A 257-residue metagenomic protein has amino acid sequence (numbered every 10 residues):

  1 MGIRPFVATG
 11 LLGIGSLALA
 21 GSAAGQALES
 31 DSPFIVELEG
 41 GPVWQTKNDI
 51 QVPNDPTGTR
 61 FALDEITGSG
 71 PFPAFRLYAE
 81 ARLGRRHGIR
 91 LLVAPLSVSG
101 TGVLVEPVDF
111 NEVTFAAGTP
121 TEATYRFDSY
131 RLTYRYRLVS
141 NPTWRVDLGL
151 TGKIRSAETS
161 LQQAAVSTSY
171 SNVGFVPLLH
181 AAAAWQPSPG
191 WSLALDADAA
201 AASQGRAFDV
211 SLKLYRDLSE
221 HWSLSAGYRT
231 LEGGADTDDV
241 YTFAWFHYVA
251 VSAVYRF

Functional and structural regions predicted by a protein language model:
G25-L96, A250, V254-F257: Short glycine/proline- and aromatic-enriched beta-strand/turn motifs that initiate or cap beta-hairpins
E37-V43, L92-A94, D147-K153, D196-D198 (+2 more regions): Transmembrane beta-strands of outer-membrane beta-barrel proteins
L38, L77-A81, L91, L132-Y136 (+4 more regions): Residues on the lipid-exposed face of transmembrane beta-strands in outer-membrane beta-barrel proteins
T46-F72, P95-D128, R155-G174, A182 (+2 more regions): Extracellular/periplasm-exposed beta-strand and loop segments of Gram-negative cell-envelope proteins, dominated by
R86-I89, P142-W144, P189-L193, H221-L224: Repeated loop/turn-to-beta-strand initiation elements of outer-membrane beta-barrel proteins
P142, V173-F175, D198-D209: Solvent-exposed loop/turn segments connecting transmembrane beta-strands in outer-membrane beta-barrel proteins
G190-G205, T230-L231: Transmembrane beta-strand segments that form the barrel wall of outer-membrane beta-barrel proteins
F208-R256: Predominantly the C-terminal beta-signal and adjacent terminal strand-loop region of outer-membrane beta-barrel
